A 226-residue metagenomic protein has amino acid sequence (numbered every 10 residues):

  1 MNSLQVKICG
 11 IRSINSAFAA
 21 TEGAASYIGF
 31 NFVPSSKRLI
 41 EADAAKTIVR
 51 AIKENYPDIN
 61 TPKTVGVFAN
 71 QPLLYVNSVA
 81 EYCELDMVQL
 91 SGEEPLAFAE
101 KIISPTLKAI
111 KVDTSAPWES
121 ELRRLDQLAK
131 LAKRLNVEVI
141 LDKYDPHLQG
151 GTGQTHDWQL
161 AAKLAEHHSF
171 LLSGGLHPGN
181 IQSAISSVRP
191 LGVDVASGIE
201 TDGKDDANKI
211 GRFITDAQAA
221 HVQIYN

Functional and structural regions predicted by a protein language model:
M1-Y56, D86: Basic, often amphipathic N-terminal segments
C9, V67, S91, S173-L176 (+1 more regions): Glycine-rich beta-strand-to-loop/alpha-helix junction loops that act as flexible
A17, A45, V76-N77, A99 (+3 more regions): Generic hydrophobic/aromatic pocket-lining and core-packing "Φ" positions
A20, V88, V139, D157 (+4 more regions): Conserved, mostly hydrophobic/aromatic
A25-K37, Q89-F98, Y144-D145, V188-G211: Glycine-rich phosphate-binding active-site loops on the catalytic face of alpha/beta enzymes
F32-S36, V49-L172: Conserved anion-binding
E41-I52, A99-K101, A196, E200-N226: C-terminal helical cap(s) of enzyme catalytic domains, especially alpha/beta-barrels
A165-H167, L171-R189: A C-terminal functional module that forms or caps the active site or interfaces directly with catalytic machinery
